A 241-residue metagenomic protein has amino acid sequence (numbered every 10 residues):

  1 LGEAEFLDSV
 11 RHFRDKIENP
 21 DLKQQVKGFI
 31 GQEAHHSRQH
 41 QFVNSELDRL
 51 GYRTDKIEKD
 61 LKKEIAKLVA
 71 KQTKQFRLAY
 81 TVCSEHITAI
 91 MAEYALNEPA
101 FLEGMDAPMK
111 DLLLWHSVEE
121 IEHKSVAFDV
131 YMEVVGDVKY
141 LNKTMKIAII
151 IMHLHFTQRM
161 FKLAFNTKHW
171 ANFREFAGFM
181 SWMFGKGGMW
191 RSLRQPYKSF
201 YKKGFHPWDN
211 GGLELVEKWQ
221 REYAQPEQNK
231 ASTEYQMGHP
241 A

Functional and structural regions predicted by a protein language model:
L1-A241: Non-heme di-metal
